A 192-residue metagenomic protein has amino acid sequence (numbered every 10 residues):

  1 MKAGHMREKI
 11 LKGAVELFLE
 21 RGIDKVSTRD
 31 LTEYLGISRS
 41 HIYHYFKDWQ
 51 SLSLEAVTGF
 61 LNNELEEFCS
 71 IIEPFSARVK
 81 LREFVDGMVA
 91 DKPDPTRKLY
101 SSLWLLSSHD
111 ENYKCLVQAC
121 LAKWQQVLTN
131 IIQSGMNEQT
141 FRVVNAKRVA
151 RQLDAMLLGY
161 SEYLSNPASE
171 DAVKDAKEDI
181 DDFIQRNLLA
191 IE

Functional and structural regions predicted by a protein language model:
M1-H5, E192: N-terminal intrinsically disordered/low-complexity leader segments
K9, G13, L17-S51, E55: Helix-turn-helix
G13-E20, E67-S70, L99, L103 (+1 more regions): Solvent-exposed, amphipathic alpha-helical segments
K47-S51, E55, I72, S76 (+5 more regions): Residues in soluble alpha-helical coiled-coils and helical-bundle/repeat scaffolds
W49, A56, F60-E64, K92 (+4 more regions): Hydrophobic/aromatic residues within well-ordered alpha-helical segments
E55, E66-R97, K147-L153, K177 (+1 more regions): Hydrophobic alpha-helical connector segments
K92-C115, E162: Amphipathic alpha-helical segments used for helix-helix packing
K114-Q118, A122, M136-I184, I191-E192: Hydrophobic/aromatic-rich alpha-helical bundle segments in the mid-to-C-terminal region
